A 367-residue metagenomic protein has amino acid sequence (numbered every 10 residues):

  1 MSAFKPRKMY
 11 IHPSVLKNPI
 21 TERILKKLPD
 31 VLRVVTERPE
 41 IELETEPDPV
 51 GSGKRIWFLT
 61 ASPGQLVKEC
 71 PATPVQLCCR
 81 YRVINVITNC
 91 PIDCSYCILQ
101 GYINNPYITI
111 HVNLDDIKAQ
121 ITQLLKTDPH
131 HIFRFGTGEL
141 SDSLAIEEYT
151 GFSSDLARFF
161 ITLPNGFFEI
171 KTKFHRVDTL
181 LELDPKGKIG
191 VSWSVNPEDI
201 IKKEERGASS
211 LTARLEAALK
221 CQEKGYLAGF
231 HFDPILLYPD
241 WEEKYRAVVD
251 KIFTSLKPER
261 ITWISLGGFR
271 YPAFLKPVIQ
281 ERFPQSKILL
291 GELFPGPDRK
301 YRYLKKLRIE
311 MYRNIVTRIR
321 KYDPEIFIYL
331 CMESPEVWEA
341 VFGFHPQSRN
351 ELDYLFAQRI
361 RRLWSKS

Functional and structural regions predicted by a protein language model:
M1-R80: Flexible, acidic/Gly-rich N-terminal and inter-domain linker regions that tether and position cofactor-handling modules
M1-T21, F253-S367: Auxiliary Fe-S-binding modules of radical SAM enzymes
F58-C78, I98-S192, K220: Conserved Radical SAM active-site core
N85-Y102: Local cysteine-cluster metal-coordination motifs and their immediate loop/turn environment, predominantly Fe-S cluster
F133-T137, F168-I170, V191-W193, A228-F232 (+2 more regions): Hydrophobic faces of well-ordered beta-strands that scaffold small-molecule active sites in alpha/beta enzyme cores
S141-L144, H175-D178, I189-A208, P234-Y238 (+2 more regions): Conserved radical SAM core fold
Q222-F232, P239: A conserved active-site cap/scaffold subdomain adjacent to cofactor or substrate pockets
D240-S255: Catalytic cores of alpha/beta
